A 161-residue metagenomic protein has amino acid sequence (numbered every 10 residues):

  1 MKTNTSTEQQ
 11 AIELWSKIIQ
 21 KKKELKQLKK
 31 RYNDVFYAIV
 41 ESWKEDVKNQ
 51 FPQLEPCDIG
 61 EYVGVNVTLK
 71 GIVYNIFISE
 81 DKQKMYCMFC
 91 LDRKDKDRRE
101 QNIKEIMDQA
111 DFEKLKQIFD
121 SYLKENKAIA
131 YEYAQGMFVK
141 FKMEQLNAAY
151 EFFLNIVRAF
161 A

Functional and structural regions predicted by a protein language model:
M1-K23, Q27: Short, charged, low-complexity amphipathic alpha-helix
N4-T5, N33, K142-M143: Alpha-helical interaction segments
Q10-E13, N102, K114, I118 (+2 more regions): Exposed alpha-helical structural elements
I19-Q135: Polyanion-binding interface signature
Y122-K127, Y131-A161: C-terminal amphipathic "assembly/sorting" segment characterized by alternating charged and hydrophobic residues
